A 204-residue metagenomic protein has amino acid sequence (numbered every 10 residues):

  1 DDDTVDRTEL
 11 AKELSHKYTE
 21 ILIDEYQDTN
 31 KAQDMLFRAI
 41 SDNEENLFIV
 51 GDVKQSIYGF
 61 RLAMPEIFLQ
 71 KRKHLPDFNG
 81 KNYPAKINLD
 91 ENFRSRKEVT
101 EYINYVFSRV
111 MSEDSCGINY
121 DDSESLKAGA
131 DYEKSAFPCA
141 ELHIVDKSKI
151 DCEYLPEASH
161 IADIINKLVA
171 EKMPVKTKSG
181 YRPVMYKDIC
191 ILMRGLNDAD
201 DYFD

Functional and structural regions predicted by a protein language model:
D1-R7: Conserved helicase NTPase catalytic core signature
E9, E13-I23, Q27-D204: Conserved motor-region signature of P-loop NTPase helicases/translocases
